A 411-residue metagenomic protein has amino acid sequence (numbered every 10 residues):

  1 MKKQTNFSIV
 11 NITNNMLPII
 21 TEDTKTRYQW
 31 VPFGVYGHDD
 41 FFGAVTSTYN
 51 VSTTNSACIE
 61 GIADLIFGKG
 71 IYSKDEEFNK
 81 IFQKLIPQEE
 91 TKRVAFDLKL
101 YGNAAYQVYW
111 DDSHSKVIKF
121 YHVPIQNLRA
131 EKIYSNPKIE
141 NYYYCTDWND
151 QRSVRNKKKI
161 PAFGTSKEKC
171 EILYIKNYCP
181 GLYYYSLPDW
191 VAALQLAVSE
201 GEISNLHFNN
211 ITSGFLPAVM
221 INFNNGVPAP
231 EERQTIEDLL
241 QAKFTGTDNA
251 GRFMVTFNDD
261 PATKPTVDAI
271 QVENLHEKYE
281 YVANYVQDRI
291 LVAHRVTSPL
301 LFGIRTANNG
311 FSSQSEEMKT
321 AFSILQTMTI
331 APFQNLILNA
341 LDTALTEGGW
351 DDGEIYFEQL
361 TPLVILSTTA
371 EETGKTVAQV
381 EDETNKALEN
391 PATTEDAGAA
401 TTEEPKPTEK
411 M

Functional and structural regions predicted by a protein language model:
M1-S56, E60, D64-N258, S367-K410: Structured, contiguous alpha/beta core segments that scaffold functional sites
N50, F67, L291, R295 (+1 more regions): Hydrophobic/aromatic-lined pockets within catalytic cores
Y178-D342, D351-E358: A contiguous, surface-oriented mixed alpha/beta subdomain in the mid-to-C-terminal portion of proteins that forms
N339-N385: Long, highly charged low-complexity segments enriched in Glu/Asp and Lys/Arg with interspersed Ser/Thr
